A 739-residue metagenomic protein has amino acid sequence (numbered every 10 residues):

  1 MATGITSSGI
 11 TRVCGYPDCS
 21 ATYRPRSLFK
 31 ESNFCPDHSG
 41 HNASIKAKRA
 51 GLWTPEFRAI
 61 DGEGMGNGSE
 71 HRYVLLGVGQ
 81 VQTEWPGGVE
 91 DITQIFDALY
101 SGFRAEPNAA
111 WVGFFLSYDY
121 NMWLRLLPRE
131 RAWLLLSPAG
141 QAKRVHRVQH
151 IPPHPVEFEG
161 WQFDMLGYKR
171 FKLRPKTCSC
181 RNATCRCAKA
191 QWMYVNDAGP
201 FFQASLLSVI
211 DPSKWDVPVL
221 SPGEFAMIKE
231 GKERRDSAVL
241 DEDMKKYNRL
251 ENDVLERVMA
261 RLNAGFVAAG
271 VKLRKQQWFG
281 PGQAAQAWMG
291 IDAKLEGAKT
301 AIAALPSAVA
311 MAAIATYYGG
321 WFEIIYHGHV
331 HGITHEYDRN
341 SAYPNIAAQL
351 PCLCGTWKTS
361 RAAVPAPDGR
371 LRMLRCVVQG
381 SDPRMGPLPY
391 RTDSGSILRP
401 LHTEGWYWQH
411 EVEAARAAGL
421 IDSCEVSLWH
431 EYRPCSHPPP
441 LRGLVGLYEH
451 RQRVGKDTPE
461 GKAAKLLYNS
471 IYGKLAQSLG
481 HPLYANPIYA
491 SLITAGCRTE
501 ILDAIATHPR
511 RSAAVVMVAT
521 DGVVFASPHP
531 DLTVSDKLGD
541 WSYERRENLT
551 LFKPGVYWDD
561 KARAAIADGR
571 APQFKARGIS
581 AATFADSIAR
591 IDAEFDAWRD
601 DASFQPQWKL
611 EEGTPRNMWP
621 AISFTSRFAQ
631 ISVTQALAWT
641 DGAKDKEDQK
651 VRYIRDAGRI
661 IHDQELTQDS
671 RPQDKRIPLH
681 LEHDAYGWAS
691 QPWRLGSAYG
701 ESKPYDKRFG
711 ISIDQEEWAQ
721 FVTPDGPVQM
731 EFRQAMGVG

Functional and structural regions predicted by a protein language model:
C14-Y16, C35, C180: Short cysteine-rich clusters marking metal-coordination/redox-active sites
D18-Y23, S39-N42, Y118: Cys/His-rich microdomains that often coordinate metals
L28-H41: Cysteine-rich micro-motifs
T54-M65, H335-Y337: Two-metal-ion RNase H-like nuclease active-site motif
Q82-A226, L250: Conserved DEDDh/DEDDy metal-dependent 3′-5′ exonuclease domain
D119-R129, V209, N340-G355, S527-H529: Short active-site loop/helix that positions an aromatic residue
L206-L295, I501: Acidic, Mg2+-coordinating catalytic module of metal-dependent nucleases/exonucleases that use a two-metal-ion mechanism
N263-Y326, L353-K358, D382-V516, F525-G739: C-terminal, non-catalytic extensions of nucleic-acid polymerases
